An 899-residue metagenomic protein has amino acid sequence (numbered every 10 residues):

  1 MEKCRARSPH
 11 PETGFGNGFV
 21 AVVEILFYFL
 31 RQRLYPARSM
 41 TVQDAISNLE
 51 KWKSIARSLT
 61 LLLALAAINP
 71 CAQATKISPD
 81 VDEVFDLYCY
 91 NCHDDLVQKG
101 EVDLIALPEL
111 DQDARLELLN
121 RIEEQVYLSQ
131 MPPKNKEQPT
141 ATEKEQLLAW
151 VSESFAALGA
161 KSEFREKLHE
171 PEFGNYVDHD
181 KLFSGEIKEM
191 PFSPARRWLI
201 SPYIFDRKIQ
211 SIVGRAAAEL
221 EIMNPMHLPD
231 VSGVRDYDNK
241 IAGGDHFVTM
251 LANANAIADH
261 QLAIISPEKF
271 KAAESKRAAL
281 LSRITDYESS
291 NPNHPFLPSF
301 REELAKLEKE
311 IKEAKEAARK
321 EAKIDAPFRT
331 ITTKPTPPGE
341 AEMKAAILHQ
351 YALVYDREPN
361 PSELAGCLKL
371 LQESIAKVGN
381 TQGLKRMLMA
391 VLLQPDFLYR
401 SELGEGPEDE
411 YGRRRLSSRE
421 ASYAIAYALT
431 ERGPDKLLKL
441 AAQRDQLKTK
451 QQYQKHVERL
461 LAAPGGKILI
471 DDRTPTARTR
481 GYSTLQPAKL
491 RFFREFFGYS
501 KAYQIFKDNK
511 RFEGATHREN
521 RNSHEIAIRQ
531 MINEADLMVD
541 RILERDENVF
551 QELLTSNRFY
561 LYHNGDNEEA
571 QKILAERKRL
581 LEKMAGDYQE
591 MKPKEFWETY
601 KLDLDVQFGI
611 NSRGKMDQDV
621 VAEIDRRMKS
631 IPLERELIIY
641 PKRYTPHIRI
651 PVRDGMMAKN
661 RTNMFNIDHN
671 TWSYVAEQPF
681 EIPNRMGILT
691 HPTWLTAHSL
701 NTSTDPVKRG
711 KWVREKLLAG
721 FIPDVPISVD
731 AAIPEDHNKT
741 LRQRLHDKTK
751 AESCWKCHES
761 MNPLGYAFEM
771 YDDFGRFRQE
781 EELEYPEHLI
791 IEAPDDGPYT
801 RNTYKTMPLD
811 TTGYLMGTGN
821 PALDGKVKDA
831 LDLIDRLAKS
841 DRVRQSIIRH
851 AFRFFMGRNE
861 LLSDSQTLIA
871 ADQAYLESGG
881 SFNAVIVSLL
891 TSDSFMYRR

Functional and structural regions predicted by a protein language model:
M1-S54: N-terminal secretory signal peptides that target proteins for export/translocation
R57-A67: Bacterial N-terminal signal peptides
C71-Q146, E677-A830, I834-A838, R844 (+2 more regions): Sequence context surrounding c-type heme c attachment/ligation sites in exported
A72-D286, S290, E302, K309-A326 (+11 more regions): Aromatic- and Gly/Pro-enriched helix-to-coil junctions and flexible linker segments
P79, E83, Q138-T142, P337-A345 (+16 more regions): Soluble non-cytosolic domains of exported or imported proteins
D94-L104, K134, G159-F164, P361-E363 (+8 more regions): Short, solvent-exposed loop/turn and secondary-structure capping segments
N135, T330-P337, H349-R357, L371-V378 (+7 more regions): Second-shell loop/turn segments in exported
W150, S162-F164, E170-E316, P337 (+9 more regions): Extended surface/linker regions that mediate inter-domain or inter-protein docking in multi-component redox
